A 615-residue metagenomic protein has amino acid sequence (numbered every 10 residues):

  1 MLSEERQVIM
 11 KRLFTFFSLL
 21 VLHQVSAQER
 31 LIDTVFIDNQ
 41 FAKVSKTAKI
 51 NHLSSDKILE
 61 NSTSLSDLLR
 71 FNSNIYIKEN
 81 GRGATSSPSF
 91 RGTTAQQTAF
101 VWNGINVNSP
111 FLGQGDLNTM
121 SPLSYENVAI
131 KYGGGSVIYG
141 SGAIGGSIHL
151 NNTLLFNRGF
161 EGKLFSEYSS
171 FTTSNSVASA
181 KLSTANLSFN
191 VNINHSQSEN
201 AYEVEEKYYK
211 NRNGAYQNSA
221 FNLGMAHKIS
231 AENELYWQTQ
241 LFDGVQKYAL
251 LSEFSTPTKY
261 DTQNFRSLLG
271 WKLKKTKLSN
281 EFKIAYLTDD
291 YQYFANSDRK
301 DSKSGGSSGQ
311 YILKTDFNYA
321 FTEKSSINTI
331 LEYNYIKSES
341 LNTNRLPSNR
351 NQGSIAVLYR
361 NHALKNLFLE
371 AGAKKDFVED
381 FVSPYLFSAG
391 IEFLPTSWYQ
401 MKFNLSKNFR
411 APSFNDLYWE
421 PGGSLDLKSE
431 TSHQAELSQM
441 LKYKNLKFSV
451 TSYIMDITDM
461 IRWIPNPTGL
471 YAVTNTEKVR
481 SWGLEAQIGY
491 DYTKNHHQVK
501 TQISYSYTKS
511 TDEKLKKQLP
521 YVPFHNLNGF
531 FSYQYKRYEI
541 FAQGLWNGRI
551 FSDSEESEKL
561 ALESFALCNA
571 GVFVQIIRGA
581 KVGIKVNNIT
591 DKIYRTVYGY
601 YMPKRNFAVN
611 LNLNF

Functional and structural regions predicted by a protein language model:
A27-K57, A95: Short, acidic, small-residue-rich periplasmic hinge/interaction motif at the N-terminus of Gram-negative outer-membrane
L65-L69, S86-S89, V101, G115-S121 (+3 more regions): N-terminal periplasmic accessory domains that precede and gate Gram-negative outer-membrane beta-barrel machines
S66-I105: Extracytoplasmic beta-strand/coil segments of soluble accessory domains associated with Gram-negative outer-membrane
I77, I105-G133: Short acidic/polar hinge/loop motifs at secondary-structure boundaries that mediate gating or recognition
A99, N127-K131, G135, S147-T153 (+5 more regions): Predominantly transmembrane beta-strands of Gram-negative outer membrane beta-barrel pores used for transport
S198-E203, Y208-A220, A226-K228, E232-Q310 (+1 more regions): Flexible loop and strand-edge segments within Gram-negative outer membrane beta-barrel domains
E253-K274, F381, L394, W398-Q400 (+3 more regions): Outer-membrane beta-barrel signature, preferentially recognizing the C-terminal barrel domain of Gram-negative
L364, I454-D456, N475-S552, R578 (+1 more regions): Gram-negative outer-membrane beta-barrel transporters
